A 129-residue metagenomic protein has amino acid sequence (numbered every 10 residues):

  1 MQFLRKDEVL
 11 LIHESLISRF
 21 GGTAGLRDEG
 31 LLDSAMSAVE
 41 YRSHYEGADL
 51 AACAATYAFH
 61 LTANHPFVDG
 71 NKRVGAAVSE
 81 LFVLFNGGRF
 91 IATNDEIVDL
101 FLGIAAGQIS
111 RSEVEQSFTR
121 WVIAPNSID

Functional and structural regions predicted by a protein language model:
M1-D129: FIC/Doc superfamily catalytic core
